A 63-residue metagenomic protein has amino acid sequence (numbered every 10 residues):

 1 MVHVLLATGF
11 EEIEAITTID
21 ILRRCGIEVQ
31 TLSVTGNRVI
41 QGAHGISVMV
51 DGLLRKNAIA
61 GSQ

Functional and structural regions predicted by a protein language model:
M1-Q63: Extended, subdomain-level signal for the structured scaffold at the beginning of enzyme domains
